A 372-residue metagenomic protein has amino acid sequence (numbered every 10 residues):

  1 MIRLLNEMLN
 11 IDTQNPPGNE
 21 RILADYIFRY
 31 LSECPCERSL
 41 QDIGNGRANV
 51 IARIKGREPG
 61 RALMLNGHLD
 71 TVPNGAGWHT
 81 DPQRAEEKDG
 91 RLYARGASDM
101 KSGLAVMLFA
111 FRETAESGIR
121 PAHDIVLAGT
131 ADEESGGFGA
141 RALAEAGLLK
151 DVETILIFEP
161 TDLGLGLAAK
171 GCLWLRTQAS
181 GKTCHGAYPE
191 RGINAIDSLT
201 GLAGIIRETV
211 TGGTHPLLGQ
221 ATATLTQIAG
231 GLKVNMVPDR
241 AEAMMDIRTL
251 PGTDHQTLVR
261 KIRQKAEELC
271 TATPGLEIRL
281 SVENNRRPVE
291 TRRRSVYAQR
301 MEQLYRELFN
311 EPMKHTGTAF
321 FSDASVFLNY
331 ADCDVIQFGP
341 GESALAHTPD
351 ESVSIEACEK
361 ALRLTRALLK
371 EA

Functional and structural regions predicted by a protein language model:
M1-R95, E116-P121, Q303, D332 (+1 more regions): Acidic/His- and Gly-rich active-site-bordering loop/insert found across diverse amide/peptide-bond hydrolases
T13, D42, L167, W174-A372: Metal-dependent amide/peptide-bond hydrolase catalytic core, centered on the "pita-bread" metallohydrolase fold
N74-K88, D151-V152, L167-Q178, Q303 (+1 more regions): Acidic-glycine-rich active-site phosphate/pyrophosphate-binding loop
K88-G90, A110-V126, D151, I206-P216 (+1 more regions): Phosphate-handling active-site elements
R91-A105, H185: Glycine/serine-rich anion-binding loops at beta->alpha junctions that coordinate negatively charged ligand groups
M100-W174: Acidic/histidine-rich catalytic neighborhood of metal-dependent amide-processing enzymes
